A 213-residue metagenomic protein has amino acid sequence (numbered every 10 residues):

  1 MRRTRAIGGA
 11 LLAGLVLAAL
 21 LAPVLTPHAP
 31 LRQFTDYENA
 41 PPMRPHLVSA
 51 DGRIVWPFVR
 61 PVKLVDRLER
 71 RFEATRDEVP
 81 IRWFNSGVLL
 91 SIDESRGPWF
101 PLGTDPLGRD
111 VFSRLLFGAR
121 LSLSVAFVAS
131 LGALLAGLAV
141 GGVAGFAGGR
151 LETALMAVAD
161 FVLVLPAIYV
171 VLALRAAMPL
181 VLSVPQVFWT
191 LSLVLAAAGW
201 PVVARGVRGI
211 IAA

Functional and structural regions predicted by a protein language model:
M1-L134, L138, G142-V143: Gly/Trp-centered helix-boundary motif
L107-A213: Alpha-helical transmembrane segments of integral membrane proteins, especially multi-pass inner/plasma-membrane
